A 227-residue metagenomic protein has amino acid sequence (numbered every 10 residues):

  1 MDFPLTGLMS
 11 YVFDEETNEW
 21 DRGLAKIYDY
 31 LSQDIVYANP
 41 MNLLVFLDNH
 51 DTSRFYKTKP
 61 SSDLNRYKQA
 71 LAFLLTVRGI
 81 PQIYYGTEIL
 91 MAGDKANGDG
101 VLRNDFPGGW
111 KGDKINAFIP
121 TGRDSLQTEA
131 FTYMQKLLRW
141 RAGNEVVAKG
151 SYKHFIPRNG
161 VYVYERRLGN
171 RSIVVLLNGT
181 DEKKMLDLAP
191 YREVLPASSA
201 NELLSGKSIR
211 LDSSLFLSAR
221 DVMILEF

Functional and structural regions predicted by a protein language model:
M1, F55, F106-G108, V147 (+2 more regions): Short clusters of hydrophobic/aromatic residues that line enzyme substrate/ligand-binding pockets
M1-N97, G179: Conserved alpha/beta catalytic core and glycan-binding cleft of carbohydrate-active enzymes
I27-S32, Y85, A92-N97, G112-I173 (+2 more regions): Glycan-recognition and catalytic regions of carbohydrate-active enzymes
K95-P107: Aromatic- and acidic-residue-enriched segments that line the glycan-binding/catalytic groove of carbohydrate-active
L176: Short hydrophobic beta-strand that contains or immediately precedes a catalytic carboxylate
K183-S205: Beta-strand-rich binding/interaction modules
L211-F227: C-terminal beta-strand-rich structural cap/linker in extracellular carbohydrate-active enzymes
